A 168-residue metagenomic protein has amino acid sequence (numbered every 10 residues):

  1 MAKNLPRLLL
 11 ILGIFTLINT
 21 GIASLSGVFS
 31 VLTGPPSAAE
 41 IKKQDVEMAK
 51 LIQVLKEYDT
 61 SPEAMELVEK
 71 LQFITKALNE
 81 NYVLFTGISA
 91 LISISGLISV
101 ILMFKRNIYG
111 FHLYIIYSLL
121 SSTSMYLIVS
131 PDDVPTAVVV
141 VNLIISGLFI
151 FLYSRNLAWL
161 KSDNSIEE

Functional and structural regions predicted by a protein language model:
M1-E168: Topology signature of small-to-medium multi-pass alpha-helical membrane proteins
